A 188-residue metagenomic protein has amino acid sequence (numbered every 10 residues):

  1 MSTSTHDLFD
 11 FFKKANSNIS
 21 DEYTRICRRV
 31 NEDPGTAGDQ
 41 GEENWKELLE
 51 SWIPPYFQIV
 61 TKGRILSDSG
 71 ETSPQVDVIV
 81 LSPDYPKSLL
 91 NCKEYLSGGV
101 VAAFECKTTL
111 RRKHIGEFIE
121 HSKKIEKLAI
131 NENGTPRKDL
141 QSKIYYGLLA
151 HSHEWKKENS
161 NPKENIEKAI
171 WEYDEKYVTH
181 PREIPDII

Functional and structural regions predicted by a protein language model:
M1-Q75, I79-I188: Intrinsically disordered, low-complexity Ser/Thr/Pro/Gly-rich regulatory segments
